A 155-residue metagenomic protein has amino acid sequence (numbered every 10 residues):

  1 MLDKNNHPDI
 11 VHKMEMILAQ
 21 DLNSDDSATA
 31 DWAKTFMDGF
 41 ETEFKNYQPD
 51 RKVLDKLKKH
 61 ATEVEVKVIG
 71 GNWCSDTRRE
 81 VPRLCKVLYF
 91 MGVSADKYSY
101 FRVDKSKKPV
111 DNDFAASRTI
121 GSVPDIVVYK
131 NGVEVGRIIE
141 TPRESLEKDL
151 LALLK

Functional and structural regions predicted by a protein language model:
M1-K52: N-terminal targeting signals for export/organelle localization
K58-G92: Local sequence-structure signature of Cys/Sec-based thiol-disulfide redox active-site neighborhoods
V66-N72, A95-V110: Thiol-based oxidoreductase modules, predominantly thioredoxin-like and allied folds used for disulfide exchange
T77, V110-D111, G136: Extracytoplasmic/secreted cell-surface and envelope-processing proteins
R79-L88, Y98-F101, N112-F114, T141: "Short basic amphipathic alpha-helical interaction patches in structured regions
Y100-S122, V128, L153-L154: Thioredoxin-like thiol-disulfide oxidoreductase module
S122, V127-K155: Non-catalytic, surface beta->alpha helical segment in thiol-disulfide oxidoreductase systems
